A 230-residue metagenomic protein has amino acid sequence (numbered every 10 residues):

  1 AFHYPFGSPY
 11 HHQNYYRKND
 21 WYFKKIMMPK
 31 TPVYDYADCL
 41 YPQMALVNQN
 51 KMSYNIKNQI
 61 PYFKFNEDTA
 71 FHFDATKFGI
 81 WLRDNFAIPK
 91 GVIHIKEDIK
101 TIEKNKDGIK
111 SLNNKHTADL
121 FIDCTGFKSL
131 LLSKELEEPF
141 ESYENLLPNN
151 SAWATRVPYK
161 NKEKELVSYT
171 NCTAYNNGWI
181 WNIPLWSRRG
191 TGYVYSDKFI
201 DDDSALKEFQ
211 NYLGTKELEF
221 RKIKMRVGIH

Functional and structural regions predicted by a protein language model:
A1-M52: Dinucleotide-binding Rossmann-like beta1-alpha1 core, especially the glycine-rich loop that anchors the ADP
P5-G7, E67, E163, Y212: Extended charged low-complexity segments that act as oligomerization/scaffolding linkers
N48-K77, H116, L185-G192: Helix-loop-beta segment of a Rossmann-like dinucleotide-binding subdomain
F65-N85, H94-I95, C124, L130 (+1 more regions): Short beta-strand to alpha-helix junction loop
A75, S129, L136-E165: Central beta-strand plus flanking loop segment that forms part of the substrate or channel wall within the catalytic
I95-K110: A conserved short coil-to-beta-strand element within the FAD-binding core of flavoproteins
H116-F127: Short hydrophobic core segments
A174-I229: Conserved FAD/dinucleotide-binding core of flavoprotein oxidoreductases
